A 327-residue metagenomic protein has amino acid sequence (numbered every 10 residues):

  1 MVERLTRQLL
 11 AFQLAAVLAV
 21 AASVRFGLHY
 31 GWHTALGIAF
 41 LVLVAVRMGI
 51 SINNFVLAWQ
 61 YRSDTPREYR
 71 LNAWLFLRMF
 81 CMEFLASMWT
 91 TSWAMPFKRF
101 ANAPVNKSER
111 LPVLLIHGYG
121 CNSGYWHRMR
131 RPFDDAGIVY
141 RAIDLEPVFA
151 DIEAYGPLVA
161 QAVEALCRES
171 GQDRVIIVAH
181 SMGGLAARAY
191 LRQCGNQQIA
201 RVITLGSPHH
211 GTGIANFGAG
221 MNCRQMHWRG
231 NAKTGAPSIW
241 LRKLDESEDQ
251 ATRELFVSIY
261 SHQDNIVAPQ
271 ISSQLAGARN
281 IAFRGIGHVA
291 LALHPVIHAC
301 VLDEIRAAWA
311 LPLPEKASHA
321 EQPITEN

Functional and structural regions predicted by a protein language model:
M1-V113, E321-N327: Flexible, membrane-associating and regulatory peripheral segments of lipid-active enzymes
L28, R192-N327: Helical cap/lid subdomain of alpha/beta-hydrolase-fold lipid enzymes that gates access to the catalytic pocket
R78, P112, I176, V257-I259 (+1 more regions): Residue-level marker of motif borders
L114-G124, P132-E246, Q250: Serine-dependent carboxylesterase/thioesterase catalytic core of lipase-like alpha/beta-hydrolase/SGNH enzymes
